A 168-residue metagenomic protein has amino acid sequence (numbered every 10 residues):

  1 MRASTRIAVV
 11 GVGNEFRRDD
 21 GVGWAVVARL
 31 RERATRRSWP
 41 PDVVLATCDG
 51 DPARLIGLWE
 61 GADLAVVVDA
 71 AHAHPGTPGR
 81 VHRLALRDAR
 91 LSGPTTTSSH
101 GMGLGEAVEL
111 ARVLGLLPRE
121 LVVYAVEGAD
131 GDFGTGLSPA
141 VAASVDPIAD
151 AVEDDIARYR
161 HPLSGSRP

Functional and structural regions predicted by a protein language model:
R2-V10, E15-L91, T95, L163: Nucleotide and nucleotide-moiety/phosphate-recognizing core
G21, A25, G50, S99-G105 (+2 more regions): Conserved active-site and cofactor/substrate-binding residues in soluble primary-metabolism enzymes
P52-A53, P78-V81, S99, D130 (+2 more regions): Generic secondary-structure boundary/loop-capping signal
G61-D69, H100-E109: Short, mixed-charge, low-aromatic patches
L64, H74, P78, H100 (+2 more regions): A sequence-level detector of short, solvent-exposed, charge-rich linear segments
L91-P94, L104-P168: Phosphate-binding/catalytic loops
